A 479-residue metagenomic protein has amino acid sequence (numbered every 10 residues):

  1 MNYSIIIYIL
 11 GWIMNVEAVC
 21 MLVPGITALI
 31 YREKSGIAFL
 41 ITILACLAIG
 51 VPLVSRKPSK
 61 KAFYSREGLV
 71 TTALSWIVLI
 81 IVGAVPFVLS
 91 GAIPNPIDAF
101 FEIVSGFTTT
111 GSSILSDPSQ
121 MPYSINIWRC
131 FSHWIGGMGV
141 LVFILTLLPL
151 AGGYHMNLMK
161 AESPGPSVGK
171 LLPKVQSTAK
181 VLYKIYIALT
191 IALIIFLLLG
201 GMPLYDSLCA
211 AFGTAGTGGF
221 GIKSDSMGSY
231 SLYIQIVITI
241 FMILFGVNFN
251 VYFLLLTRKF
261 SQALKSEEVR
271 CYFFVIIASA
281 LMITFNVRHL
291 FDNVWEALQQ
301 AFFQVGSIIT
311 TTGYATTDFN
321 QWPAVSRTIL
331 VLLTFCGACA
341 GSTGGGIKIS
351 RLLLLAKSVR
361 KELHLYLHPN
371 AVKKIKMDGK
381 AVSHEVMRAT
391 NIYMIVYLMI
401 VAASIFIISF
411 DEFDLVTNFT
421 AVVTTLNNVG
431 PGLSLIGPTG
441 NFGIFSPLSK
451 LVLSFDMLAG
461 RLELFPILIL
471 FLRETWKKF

Functional and structural regions predicted by a protein language model:
M1-F479: Membrane-proximal intracellular helices of multi-pass ion channels
